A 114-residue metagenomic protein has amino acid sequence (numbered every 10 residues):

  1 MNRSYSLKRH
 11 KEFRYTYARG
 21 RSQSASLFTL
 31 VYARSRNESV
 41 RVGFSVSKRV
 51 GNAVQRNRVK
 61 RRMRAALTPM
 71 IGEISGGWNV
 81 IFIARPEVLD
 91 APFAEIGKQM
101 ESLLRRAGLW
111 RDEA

Functional and structural regions predicted by a protein language model:
M1-A114: Positively charged, solvent-exposed patches that mediate nucleic-acid binding
